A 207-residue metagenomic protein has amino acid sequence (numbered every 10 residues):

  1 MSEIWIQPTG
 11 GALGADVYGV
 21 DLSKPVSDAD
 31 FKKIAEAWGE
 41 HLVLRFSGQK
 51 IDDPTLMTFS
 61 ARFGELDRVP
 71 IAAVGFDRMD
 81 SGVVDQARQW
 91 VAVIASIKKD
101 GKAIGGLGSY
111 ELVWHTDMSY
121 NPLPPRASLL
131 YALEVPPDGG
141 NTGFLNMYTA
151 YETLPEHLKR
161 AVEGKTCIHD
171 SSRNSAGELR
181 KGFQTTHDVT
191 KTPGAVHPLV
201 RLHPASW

Functional and structural regions predicted by a protein language model:
S2-S206: Fe(II)/2-oxoglutarate oxygenase catalytic core
